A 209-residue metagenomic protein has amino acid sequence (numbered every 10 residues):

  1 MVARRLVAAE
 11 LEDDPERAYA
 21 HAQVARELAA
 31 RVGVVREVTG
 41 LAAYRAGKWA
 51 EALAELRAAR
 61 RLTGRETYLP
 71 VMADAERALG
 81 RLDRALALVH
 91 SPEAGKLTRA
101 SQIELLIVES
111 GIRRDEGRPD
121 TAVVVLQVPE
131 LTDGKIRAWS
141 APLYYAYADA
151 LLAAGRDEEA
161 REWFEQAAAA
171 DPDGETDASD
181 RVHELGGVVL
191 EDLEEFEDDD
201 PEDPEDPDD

Functional and structural regions predicted by a protein language model:
M1-A20, V24-E27, R31-V34, V38-Y44: Alpha-helical segment of the N-proximal tetratricopeptide repeat
M1-V2, V32, R65, Q102 (+2 more regions): Residues that mark the junctions of alpha-helical repeat units in TPR/alpha-solenoid scaffolds
R4-A8, T39, M72, E109 (+3 more regions): Structural register within alpha-helical repeat arrays
E12-D13, A46, L79, E116 (+1 more regions): Structural motif corresponding to the intra-repeat A-B loop/turn of tetratricopeptide repeats
Q23-R31, R57-G64, S91-R99, V128-I136 (+1 more regions): Solenoid-like repeat scaffolds
V35, Y68-L69, L143, D177-A178: TPR alpha-solenoid repeat register
D83-G155: Extended, charged alpha-helical interaction scaffolds
